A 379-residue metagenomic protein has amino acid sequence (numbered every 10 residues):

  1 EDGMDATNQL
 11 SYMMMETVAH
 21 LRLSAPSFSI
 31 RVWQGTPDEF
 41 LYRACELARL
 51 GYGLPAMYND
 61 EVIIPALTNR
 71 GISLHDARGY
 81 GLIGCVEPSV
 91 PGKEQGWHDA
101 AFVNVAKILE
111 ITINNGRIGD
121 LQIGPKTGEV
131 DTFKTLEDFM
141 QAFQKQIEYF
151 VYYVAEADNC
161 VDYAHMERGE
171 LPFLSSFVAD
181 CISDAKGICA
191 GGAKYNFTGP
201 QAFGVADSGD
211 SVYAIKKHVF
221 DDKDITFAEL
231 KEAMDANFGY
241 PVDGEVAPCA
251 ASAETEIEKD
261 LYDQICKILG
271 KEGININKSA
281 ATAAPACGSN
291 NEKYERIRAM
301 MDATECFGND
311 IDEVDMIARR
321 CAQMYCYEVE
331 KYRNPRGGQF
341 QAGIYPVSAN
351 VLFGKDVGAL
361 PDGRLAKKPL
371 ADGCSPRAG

Functional and structural regions predicted by a protein language model:
E1-G379: Conserved catalytic cores of very large enzyme subunits
